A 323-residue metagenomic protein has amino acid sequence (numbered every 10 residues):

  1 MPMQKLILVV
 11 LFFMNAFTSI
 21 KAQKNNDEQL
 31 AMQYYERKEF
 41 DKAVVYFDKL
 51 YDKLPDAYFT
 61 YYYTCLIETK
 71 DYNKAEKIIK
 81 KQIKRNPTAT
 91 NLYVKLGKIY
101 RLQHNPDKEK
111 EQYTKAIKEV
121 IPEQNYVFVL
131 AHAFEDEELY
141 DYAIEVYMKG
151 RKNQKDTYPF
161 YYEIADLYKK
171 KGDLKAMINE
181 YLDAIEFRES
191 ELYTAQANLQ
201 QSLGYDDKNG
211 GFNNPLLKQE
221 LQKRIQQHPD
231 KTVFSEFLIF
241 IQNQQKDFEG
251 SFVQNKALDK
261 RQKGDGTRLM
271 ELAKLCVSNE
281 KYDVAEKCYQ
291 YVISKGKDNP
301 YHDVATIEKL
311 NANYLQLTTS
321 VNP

Functional and structural regions predicted by a protein language model:
M1-M3: N-terminal secretory signal peptides that target proteins for export/translocation
L6-M14: Sec-dependent N-terminal signal peptides
M14-N15, V284: Alpha-helical transmembrane segments and their juxtamembrane interfaces
T18-A22: Sec/Tat signal peptide C-region and signal peptidase I cleavage site
Q23-P323: Acidic, polar-rich low-complexity tracts and alpha-helical solenoid repeat scaffolds
